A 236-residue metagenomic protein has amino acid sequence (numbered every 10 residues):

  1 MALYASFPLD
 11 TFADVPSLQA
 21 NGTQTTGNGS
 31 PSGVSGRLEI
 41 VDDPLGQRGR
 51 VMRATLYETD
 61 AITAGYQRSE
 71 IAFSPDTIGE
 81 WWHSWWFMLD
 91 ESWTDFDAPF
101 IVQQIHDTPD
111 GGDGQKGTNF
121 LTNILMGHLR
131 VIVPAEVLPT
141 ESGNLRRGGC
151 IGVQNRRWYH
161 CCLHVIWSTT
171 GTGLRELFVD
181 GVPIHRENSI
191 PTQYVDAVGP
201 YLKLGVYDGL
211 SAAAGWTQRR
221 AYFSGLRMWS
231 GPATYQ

Functional and structural regions predicted by a protein language model:
M1-Q236: Low-complexity, Ser/Thr/Pro/Gly-rich disordered linker/stalk regions
